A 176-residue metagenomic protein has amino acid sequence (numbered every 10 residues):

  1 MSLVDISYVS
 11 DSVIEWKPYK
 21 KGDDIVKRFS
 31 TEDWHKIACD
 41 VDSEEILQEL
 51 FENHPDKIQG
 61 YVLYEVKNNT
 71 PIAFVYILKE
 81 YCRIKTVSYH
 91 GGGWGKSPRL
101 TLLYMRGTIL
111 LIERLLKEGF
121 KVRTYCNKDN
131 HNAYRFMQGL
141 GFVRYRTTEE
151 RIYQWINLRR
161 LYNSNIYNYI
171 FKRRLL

Functional and structural regions predicted by a protein language model:
S2-E45: Short amphipathic alpha-helix that is part of the acyltransferase structural core
E49-Y64, A73: A short helix-loop-beta-strand connector motif used in the catalytic cores of GNAT acetyltransferases and, in some
V62, N69-S88: Conserved beta-strand in the GNAT
P71-A73, G141, R146: A structural microfeature
S88-L103: A short, internal acetyl-CoA/4′-phosphopantetheine-binding micro-motif in the GNAT/acyltransferase core
R99-L115, R135, G139: Conserved acetyl-CoA-binding loop-helix of GNAT-fold acetyltransferases
R123-R135: Conserved beta-strand-loop-alpha-helix junction that forms the acyl-donor binding cleft
Y125, V143-N157: Conserved catalytic-core motifs of GNAT/GCN5-like acyltransferases
